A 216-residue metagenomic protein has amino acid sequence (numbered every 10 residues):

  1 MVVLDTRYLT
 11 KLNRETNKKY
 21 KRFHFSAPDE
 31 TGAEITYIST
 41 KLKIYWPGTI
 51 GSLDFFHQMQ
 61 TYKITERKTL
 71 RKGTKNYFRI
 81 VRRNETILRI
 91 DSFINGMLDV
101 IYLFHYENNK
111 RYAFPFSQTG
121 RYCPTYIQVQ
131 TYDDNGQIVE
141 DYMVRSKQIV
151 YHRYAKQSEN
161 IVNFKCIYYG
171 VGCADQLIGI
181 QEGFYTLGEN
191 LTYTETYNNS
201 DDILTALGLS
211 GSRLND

Functional and structural regions predicted by a protein language model:
M1-D216: Buried hydrophobic residues that stabilize the cores of well-folded domains
